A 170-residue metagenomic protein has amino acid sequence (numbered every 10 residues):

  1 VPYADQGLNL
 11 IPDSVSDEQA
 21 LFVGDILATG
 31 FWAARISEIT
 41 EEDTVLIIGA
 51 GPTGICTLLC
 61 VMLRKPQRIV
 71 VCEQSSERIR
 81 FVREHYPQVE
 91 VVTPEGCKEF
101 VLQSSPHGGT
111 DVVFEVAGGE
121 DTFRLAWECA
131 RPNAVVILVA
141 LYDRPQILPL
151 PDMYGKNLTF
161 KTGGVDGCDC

Functional and structural regions predicted by a protein language model:
V1-L8: Glycine-rich phosphate/adenylate-binding loop and adjacent beta-alpha elements of nucleotide- or dinucleotide-binding
L8-E95: Mid-domain Rossmann-like dinucleotide-binding core that forms the NAD(H)/NADP(H) cofactor-binding site
D43, A134-V135: Glycine-centered, small-residue-biased loops immediately flanking beta-strands in adenine/cofactor-binding cores
S75-E77, E120, D143: Helix N-cap at the beta1-alpha1 junction of Rossmann-like dinucleotide-binding domains, i.e., the first residues
L102-Q103, H107, D143-C170: C-terminal substrate-binding/catalytic core of Rossmann-like NAD(P)-dependent dehydrogenases/reductases
F114: N-terminal Rossmann-like NAD(P) cofactor-binding module of classical short-chain dehydrogenase/reductase
A130-R131: Helix-to-beta-strand junctions that scaffold the AdoMet/dcAdoMet cofactor pocket in Class I SAM-dependent enzymes
V139-A140: Acidic carboxylate diad motif detector
